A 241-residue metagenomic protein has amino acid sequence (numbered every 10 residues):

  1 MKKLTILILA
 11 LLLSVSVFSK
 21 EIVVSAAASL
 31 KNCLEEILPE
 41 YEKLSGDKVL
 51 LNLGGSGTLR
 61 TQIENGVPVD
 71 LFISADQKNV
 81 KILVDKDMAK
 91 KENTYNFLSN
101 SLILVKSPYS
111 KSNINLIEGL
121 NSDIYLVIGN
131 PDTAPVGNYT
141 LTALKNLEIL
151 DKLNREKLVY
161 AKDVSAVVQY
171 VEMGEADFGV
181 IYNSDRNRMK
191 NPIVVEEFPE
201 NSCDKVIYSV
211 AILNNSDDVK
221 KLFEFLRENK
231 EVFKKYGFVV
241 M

Functional and structural regions predicted by a protein language model:
K3-S16: Bacterial N-terminal signal peptides
S19-L44, N52, G57, T61-N65 (+4 more regions): Exported/periplasmic ABC-transporter solute-binding proteins
V49: Hydrophobic anchor at the start of a short beta-strand that flanks the dinucleotide cofactor-binding loop
